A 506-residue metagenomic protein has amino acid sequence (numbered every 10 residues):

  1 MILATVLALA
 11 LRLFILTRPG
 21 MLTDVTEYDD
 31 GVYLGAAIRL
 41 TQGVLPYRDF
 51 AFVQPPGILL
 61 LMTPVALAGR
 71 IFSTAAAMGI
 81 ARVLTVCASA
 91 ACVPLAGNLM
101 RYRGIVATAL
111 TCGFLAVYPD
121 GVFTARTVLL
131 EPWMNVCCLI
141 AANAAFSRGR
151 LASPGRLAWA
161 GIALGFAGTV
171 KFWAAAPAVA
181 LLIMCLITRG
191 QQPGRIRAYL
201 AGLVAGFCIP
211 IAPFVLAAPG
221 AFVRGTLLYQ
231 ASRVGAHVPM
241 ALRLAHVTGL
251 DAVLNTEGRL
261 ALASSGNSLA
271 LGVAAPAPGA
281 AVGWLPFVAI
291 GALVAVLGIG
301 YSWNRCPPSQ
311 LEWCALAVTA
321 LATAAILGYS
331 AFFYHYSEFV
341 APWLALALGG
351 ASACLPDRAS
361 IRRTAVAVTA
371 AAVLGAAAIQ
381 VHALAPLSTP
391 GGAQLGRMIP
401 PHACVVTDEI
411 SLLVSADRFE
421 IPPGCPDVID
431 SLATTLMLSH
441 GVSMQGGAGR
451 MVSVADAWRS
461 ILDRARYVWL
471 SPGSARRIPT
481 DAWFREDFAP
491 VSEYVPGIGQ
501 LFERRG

Functional and structural regions predicted by a protein language model:
V53, A385-S388, L395-R450, D456-R477: Short periplasmic/luminal acceptor-recognition loop of GT-C membrane glycosyltransferases, typified by
I71, V83-A107, I140: Transmembrane-helix motifs of polytopic, lipid-linked glycan transferases
V93-G97, N267-S309, L316, A320-T323: Hydrophobic, aromatic-rich transmembrane alpha-helices and their immediate juxtamembrane boundary segments
L95, F114, W133-L151, R156-W159 (+2 more regions): Specific aromatic-rich, kink-prone transmembrane helix
Y102-R103, C138-W159, R189, V296-C306 (+1 more regions): Membrane-interface transmembrane helices that cradle and orient dolichyl/undecaprenyl
T111-C112, G155-F172, P177-M184, V204-A205 (+2 more regions): Membrane-interface alpha helices of multi-pass inner-membrane proteins
T124-A125, E131-M134, V170, A176 (+2 more regions): Hydrophobic/aromatic-rich transmembrane helices and adjacent perimembrane loops
R197-A270, F287: Membrane-lumen/periplasm interface segments of specific transmembrane helices in polyprenyl phosphate-linked
